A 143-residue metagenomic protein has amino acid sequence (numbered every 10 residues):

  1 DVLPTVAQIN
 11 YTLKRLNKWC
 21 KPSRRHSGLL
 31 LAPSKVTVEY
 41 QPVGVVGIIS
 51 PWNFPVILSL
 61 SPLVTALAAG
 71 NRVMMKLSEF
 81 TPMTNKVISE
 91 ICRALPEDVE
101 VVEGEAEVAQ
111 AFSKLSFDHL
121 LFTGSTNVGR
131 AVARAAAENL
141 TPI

Functional and structural regions predicted by a protein language model:
D1-L60, I88, A94-E100, G104: N-terminal Rossmann NAD(P)-binding subdomain characteristic of aldehyde/semialdehyde dehydrogenases
L3-V6, P82, T126: Electropositive phosphate-/nucleotide-binding environments in soluble metabolic enzymes
V45, L95-I143: Conserved NAD(P)+-binding/catalytic subdomain of aldehyde/semialdehyde dehydrogenases
G47-S50, N71-E79: Conserved PLP-anchoring active-site segment centered on the Schiff-base-forming lysine
V56-I57, P82-M83, R130: Loop/helix-junction capping segments adjacent to catalytic residues or to phosphate/diphosphate-binding pockets
L67-A68: Short hydrophobic alpha-helices that are characteristic scaffold elements of the AMP-binding
M75-I91, V101-E107: ATP-dependent adenylate-forming carboxylate-activation enzymes
